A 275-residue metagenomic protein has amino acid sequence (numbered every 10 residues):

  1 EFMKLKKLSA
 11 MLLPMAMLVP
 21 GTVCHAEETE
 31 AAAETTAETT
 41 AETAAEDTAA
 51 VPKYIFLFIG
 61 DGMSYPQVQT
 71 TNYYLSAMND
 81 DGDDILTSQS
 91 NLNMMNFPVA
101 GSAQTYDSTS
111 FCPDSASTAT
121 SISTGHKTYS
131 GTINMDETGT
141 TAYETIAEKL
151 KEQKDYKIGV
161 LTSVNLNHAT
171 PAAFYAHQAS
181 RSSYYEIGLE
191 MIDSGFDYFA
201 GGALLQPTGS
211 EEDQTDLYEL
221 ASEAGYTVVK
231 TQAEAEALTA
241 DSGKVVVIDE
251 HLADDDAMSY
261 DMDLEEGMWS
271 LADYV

Functional and structural regions predicted by a protein language model:
E1-F2: Short, Lys/Arg-enriched N-terminal segments with co-localized hydrophobic residues within the first ~10-30 amino acids
L5-H25: Sec-dependent N-terminal signal peptides of Gram-positive bacterial secreted proteins and lipoproteins
V19-T40: Sec-dependent signal peptide cleavage junction
G21-T22, H126, K154, L252: Generic short alpha-helical hydrophobic face used as a protein-protein interaction/packing hotspot
E42-S210, T215-T239, G243, W269: N-terminal catalytic scaffold of extracellular/periplasmic and nuclease hydrolases that process anionic headgroups
A233-V275: Anion-binding catalytic surfaces of enzymes that hydrolyze or transfer phosphate/sulfate esters
